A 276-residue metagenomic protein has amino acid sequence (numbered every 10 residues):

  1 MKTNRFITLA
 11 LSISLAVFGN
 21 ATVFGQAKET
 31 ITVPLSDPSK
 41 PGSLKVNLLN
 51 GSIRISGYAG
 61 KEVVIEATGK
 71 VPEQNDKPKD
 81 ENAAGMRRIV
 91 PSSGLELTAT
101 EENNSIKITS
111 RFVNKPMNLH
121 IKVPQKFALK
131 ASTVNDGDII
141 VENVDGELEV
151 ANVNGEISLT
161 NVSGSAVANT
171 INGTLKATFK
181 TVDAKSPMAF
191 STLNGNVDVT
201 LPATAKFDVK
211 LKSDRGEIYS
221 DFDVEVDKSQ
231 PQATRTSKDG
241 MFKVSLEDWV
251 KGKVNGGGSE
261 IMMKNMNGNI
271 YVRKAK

Functional and structural regions predicted by a protein language model:
M1-E29: Bacterial Sec-dependent N-terminal signal peptides
A21-L48, S52-K130, E149, A166-V167 (+5 more regions): Acidic (Asp/Glu) and glycine-rich low-complexity loops/linkers that are typically intrinsically disordered
K70, G137, G155, G173 (+3 more regions): Hydrophobic lipid-interacting interfaces of membrane-associated proteins
H120, S132-S163, V167-N172: Right-handed parallel beta-helix
L129, I139, K176-A177, V197-V199 (+1 more regions): Beta-strand-rich extracellular passenger or scaffold domains
P187-A189, D198-L201: A contiguous pocket-lining binding segment that forms or flanks enzyme active sites
T192-N196, A205-F207: Repeat-solenoid scaffold signature
M266-K276: C-terminal/domain-terminus segments
